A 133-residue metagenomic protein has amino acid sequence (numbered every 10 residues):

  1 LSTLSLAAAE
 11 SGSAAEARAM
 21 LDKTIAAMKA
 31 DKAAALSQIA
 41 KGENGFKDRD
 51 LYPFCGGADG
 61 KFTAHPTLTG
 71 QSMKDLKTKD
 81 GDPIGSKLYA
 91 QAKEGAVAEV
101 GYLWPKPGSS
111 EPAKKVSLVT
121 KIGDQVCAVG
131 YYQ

Functional and structural regions predicted by a protein language model:
L1-Q133: N-terminal membrane-sensor/transducer module of prokaryotic signaling receptors
